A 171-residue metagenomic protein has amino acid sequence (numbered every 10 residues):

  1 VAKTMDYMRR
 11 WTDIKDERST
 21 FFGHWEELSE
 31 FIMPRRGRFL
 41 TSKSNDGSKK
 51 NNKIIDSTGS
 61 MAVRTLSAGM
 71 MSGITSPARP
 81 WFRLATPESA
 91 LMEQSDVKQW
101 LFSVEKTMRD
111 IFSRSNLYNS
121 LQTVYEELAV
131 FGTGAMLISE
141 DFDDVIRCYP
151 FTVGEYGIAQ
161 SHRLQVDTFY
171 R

Functional and structural regions predicted by a protein language model:
V1-R171: Extended, helix-rich architectural segments
